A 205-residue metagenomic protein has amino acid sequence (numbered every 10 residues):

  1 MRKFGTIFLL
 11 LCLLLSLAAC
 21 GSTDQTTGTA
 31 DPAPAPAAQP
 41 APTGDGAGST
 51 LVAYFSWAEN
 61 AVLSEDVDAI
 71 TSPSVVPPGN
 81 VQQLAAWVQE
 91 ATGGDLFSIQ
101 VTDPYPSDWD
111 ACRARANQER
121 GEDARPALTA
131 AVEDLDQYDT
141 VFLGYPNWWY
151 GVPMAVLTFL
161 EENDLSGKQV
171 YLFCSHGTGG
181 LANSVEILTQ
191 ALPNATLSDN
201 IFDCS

Functional and structural regions predicted by a protein language model:
M1-L11: Positively charged n-region of N-terminal signal peptides that target proteins for export
L11-L14, T29: N-terminal low-complexity, intrinsically disordered patches enriched in charged
L15-A19: C-terminal motif of bacterial Sec signal peptides marking the signal peptidase cleavage site
C20-Q25, D31, A37-V101, A114-S205: FMN-binding flavodoxin-like domain, especially the glycine-rich phosphate-binding loop
P106, A111-R115: Short, electropositive alpha-helical surface patch
